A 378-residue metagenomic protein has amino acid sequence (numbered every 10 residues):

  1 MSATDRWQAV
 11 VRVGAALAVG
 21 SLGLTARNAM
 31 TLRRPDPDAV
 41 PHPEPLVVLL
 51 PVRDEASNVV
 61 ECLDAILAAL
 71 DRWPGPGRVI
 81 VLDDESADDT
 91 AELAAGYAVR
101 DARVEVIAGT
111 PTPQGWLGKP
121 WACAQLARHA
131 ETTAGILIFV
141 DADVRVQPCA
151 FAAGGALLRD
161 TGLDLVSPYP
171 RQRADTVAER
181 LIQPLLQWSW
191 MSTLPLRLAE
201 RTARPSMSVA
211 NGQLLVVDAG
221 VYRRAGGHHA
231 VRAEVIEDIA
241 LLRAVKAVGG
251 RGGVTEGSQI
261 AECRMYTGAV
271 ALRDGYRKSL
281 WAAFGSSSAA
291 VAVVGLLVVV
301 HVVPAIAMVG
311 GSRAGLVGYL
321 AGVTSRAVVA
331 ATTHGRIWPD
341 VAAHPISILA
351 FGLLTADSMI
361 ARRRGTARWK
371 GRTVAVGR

Functional and structural regions predicted by a protein language model:
M1-H42, Q183-P184, S192-L196, A330 (+1 more regions): N-terminal membrane-anchoring/stem segments of glycan-assembly enzymes
N28, E105-A130, A153-V216, G220-R224 (+1 more regions): Long helical/loop segments within the catalytic core of UDP-sugar-dependent glycosyltransferases, especially the large
P45-V47, R78: Cell-envelope/extracellular polymer assembly enzymes that use nucleotide-activated donors
D64-P76: Short, acidic, metal-binding catalytic loop of nucleotide-sugar glycosyltransferases
D83-L93, T110-P111: A conserved acidic beta->alpha catalytic loop
D89, V140-L157: Acidic donor-binding/catalytic loop of UDP-sugar-dependent glycosyltransferases, especially processive GT2
L158, S167-W190, G220-R223, H228-A289 (+1 more regions): Catalytic donor/gating beta->alpha subdomain of glycosyltransferases that bind UDP-sugars
A289-T366: Membrane-embedded multi-pass helical conduit in multi-pass membrane proteins, especially envelope-biosynthetic
